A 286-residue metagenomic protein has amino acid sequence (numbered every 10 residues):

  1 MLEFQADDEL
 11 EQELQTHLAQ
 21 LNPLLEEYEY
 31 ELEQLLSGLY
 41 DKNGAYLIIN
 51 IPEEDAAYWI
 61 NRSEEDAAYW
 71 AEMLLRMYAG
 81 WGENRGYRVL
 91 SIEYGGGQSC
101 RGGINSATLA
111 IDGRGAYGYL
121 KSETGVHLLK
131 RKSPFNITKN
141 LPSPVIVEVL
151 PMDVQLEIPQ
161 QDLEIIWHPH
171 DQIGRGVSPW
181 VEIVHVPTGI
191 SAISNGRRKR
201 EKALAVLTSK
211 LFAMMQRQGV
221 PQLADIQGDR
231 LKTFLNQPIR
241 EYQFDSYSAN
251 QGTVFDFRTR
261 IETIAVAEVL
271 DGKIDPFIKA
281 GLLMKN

Functional and structural regions predicted by a protein language model:
M1, Q20, R131, P144-I146 (+4 more regions): N-terminal cationic and glycine-rich segments that engage phosphates or anionic surfaces
L2-A192: A conserved glycine-rich
